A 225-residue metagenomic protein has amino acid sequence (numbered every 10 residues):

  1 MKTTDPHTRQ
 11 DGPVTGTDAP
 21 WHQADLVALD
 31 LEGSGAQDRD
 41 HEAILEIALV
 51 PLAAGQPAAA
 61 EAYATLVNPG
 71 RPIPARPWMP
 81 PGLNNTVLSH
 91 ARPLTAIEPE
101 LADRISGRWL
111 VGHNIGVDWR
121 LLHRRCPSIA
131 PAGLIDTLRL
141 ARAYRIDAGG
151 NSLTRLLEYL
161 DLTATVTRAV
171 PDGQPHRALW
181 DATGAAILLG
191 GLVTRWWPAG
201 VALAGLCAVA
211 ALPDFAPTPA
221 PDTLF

Functional and structural regions predicted by a protein language model:
M1-A19, A186-F225: Acidic two-metal-ion nuclease catalytic site recognized across multiple nuclease folds, prominently DnaQ/RNase D-T
K2-A132, I146-D147, L156-L162, V166 (+1 more regions): Conserved non-catalytic scaffold segment of RNase H-like nuclease domains
R120, L138, T183: Active-site phosphate/pyrophosphate-handling residues
I129, A141-A148, L160-V166, A186-W196 (+1 more regions): Short, well-ordered alpha-helical segments in soluble proteins
I135-R155: Short alpha-helix plus adjacent loop in nuclease-associated cores
H176-L188: Acidic, divalent-metal-coordinating active-site segment for phosphoryl/phosphodiester hydrolysis, typified by short
